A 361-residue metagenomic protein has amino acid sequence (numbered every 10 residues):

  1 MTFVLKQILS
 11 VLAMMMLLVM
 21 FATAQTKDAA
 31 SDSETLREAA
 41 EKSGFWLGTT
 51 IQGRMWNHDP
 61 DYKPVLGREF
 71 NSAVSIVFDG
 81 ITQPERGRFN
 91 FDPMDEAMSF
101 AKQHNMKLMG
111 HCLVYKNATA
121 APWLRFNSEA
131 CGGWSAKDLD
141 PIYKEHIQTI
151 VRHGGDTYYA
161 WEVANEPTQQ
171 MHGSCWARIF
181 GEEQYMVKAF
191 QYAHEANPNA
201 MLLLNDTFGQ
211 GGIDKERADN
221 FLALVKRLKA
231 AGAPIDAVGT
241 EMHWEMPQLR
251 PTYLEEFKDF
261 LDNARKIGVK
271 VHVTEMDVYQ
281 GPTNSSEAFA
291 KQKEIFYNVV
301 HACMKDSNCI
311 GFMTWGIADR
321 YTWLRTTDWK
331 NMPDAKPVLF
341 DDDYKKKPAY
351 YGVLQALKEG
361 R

Functional and structural regions predicted by a protein language model:
S10-M20: Bacterial N-terminal signal peptides
S31-D140, E162, G239: N-terminal substrate-binding region of glycoside hydrolase catalytic domains
L36-K42, R178-I235, E256-V271, M276 (+3 more regions): Active-site neighborhood of glycoside hydrolase catalytic domains
G53-G67, I142-I150, E216-L228, I295-V300: Short, acidic/polar
A73, A101, I150, W161 (+4 more regions): Conserved, mostly hydrophobic/aromatic
P84-F89, P93, W123-A200, D206-A223 (+4 more regions): Active-site cleft segment of glycoside hydrolase catalytic domains centered on the general acid/base Glu
M201-G212, T240-P247, K266-I295, G316-T322: Active-site clefts of carbohydrate-active enzymes
Q292-D328, D341: Substrate-binding cleft of secreted/luminal carbohydrate-active enzymes
